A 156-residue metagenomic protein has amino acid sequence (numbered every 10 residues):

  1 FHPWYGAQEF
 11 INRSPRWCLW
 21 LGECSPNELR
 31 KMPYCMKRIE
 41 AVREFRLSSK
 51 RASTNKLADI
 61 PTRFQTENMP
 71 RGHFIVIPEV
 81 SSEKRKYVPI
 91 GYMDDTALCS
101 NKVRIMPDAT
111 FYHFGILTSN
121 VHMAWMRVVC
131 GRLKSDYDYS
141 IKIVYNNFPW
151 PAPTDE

Functional and structural regions predicted by a protein language model:
F1-E156: Polybasic, glycine- and aromatic-enriched phosphate-binding surface used to engage nucleic acids
